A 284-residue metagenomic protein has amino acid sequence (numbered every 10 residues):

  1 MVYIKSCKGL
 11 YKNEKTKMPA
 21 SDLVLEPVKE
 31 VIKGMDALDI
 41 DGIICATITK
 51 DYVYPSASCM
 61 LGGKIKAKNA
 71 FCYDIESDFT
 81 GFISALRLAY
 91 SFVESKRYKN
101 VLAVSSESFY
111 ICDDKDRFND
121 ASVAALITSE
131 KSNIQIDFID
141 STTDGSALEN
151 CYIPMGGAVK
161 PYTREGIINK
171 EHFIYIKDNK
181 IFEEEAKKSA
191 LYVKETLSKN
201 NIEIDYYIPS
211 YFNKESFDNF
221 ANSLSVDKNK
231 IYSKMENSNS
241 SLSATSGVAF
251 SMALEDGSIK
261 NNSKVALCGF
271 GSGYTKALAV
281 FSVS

Functional and structural regions predicted by a protein language model:
M1-I44, I65, N69, S132-N239 (+2 more regions): Conserved "HGTGT" condensation-loop signature of ketosynthase/thiolase-family condensing enzymes that catalyze
M1-M18, L86-E149, A249-S284: Conserved beta-strand-centric core segments of catalytic alpha/beta enzyme folds
N13-K15, Y54-A57, F220, L278: Short, glycine/acidic-enriched capping/hinge loops at junctions between secondary-structure elements
S21, L25-V28, T49-D51, G63 (+4 more regions): Claisen-condensing/thiolase-fold acyl-transfer catalytic domains that form or cleave C-C bonds in fatty acid
D41, A70-F71, S122, S263: Surface-exposed loop/turn positions
D41-C59: Membrane helical hairpin/interfacial module
Y73-I75: A short, Trp-centered hydrophobic/proline-enriched beta-strand micro-motif
